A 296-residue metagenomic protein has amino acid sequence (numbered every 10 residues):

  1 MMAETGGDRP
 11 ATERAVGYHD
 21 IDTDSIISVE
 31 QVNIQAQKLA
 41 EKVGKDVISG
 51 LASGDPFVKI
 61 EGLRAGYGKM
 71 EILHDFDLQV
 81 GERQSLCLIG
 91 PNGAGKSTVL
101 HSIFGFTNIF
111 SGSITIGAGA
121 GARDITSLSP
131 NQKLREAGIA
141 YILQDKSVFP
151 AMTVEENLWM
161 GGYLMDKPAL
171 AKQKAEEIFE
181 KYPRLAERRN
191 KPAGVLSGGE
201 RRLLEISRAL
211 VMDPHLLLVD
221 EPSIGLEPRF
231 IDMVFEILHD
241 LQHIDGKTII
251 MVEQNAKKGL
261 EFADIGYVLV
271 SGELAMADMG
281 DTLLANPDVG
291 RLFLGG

Functional and structural regions predicted by a protein language model:
M1-R64: ABC-family P-loop ATPase nucleotide-binding domain
G50, G68, N108, V154-Q173 (+3 more regions): ABC-type ATPase nucleotide-binding domains, specifically the catalytic core motifs of the NBD
I89-P91: The feature captures the beta-strand-to-loop junction immediately N-terminal to the Walker
F104: Helix-to-loop junction immediately C-terminal to a conserved catalytic motif
S113-L134: ABC ATPase NBD Q-loop/coupling interface
P192-L196: Conserved ABC ATPase signature
A209-L210: ABC ATPase C-loop
I231-G246: Helical segment within the ABC ATPase nucleotide-binding domain
